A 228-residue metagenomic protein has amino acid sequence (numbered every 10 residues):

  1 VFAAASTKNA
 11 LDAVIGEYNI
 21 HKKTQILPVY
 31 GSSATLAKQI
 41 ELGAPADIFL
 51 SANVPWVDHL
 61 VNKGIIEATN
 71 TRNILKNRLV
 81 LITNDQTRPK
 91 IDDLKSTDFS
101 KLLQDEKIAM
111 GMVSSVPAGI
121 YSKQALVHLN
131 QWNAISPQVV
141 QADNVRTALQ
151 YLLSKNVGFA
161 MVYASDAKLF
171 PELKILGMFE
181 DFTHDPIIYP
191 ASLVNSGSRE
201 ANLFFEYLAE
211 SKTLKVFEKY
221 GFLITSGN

Functional and structural regions predicted by a protein language model:
V1-H21, L27-V29, A34, K38-A44 (+4 more regions): Exported/periplasmic ABC-transporter solute-binding proteins
A68: Active-site phosphate-binding/coordination module
